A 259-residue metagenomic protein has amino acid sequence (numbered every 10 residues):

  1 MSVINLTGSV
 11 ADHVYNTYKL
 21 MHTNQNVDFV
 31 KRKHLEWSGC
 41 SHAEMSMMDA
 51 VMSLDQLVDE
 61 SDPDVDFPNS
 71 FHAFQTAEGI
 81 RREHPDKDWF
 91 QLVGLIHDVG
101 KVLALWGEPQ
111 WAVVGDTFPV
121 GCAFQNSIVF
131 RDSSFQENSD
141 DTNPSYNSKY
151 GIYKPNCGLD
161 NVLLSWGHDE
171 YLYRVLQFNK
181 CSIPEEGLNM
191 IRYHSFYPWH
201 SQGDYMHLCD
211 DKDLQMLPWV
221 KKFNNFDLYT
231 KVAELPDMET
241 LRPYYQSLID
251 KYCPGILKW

Functional and structural regions predicted by a protein language model:
M1-V14: Extreme N-terminal leader/anchor segments
T7, C40-M47, D213, E234 (+1 more regions): Intrinsic-disorder-associated interaction segments
K19-S38, K149-Y153: N-terminal alpha-helical interaction modules that lie
H34-F71, I152-L159: Active-site flanking loop/helix segments enriched in acidic
L57-E60, F226-Y229, K251, G255: Surface-exposed polar/charged interaction patches
V65-L241: Divalent metal-dependent catalytic cores for phosphoryl transfer on phosphate-bearing substrates
T240-W259: C-terminal helix/juxtamembrane-tail motif
